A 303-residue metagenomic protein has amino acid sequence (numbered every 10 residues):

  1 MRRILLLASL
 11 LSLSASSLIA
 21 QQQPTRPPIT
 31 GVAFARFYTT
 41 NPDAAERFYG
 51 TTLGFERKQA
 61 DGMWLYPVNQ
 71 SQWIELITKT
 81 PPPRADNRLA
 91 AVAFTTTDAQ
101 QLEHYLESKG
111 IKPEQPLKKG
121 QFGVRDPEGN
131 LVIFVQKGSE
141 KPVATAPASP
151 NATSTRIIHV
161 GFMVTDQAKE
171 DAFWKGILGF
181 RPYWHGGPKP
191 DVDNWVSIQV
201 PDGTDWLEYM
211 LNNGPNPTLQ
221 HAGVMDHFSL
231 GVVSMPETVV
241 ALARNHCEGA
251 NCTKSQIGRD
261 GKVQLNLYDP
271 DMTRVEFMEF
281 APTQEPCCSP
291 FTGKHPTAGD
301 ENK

Functional and structural regions predicted by a protein language model:
L5-S17: Bacterial N-terminal signal peptides
Q21-P27, E103-R156, G161-F162, Y183-V200 (+3 more regions): Vicinal oxygen chelate
P27, A33-I74, S108, G120-G123 (+2 more regions): Core segments of cupin and vicinal oxygen chelate
T30-F34, S71, N87-A91, T155-H159 (+2 more regions): Short, solvent-exposed beta-strand edge segments and adjacent coil->beta transition regions
Y38, A93-T95, M163, S229-G231: Short hydrophobic/aromatic beta-strand micro-patches that form the beta-sheet surface supporting nucleotide- or nucleic
A45-R47, A99-Y105, M235-L242: Short amphipathic alpha-helices within nucleic acid-binding modules
V68-K109: Mid-chain, structured segments of secreted extracytoplasmic proteins
